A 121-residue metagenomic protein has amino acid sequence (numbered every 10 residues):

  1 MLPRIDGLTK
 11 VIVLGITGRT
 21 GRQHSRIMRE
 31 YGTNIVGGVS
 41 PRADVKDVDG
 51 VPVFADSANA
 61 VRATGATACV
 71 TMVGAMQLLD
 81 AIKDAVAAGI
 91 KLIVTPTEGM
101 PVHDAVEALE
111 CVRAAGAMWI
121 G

Functional and structural regions predicted by a protein language model:
M1-L8: A short, basic/flexible loop-to-alpha-helix module at the beginning of a structural domain
T9-Q23: Glycine-rich adenosine-cofactor-binding loop
V13, G37-S40, T71, I93-T95 (+1 more regions): General beta-strand structural signal in soluble alpha/beta enzymes
I16-T17, V39-D44, A75-M76, T97-P101: Short, ordered loop/turn segments at secondary-structure junctions
Q23, I27-V48: NAD(P)-binding Rossmann-fold cofactor-contacting core
S25, S57, I82-K83: Generic hydrophobic/aromatic pocket-lining and core-packing "Φ" positions
V61-A68, M72, M76-D104: Rossmann-fold NAD(P) dinucleotide-binding segment
E98-I120: Rossmann-fold NAD(P)-binding glycine/threonine-rich loop
